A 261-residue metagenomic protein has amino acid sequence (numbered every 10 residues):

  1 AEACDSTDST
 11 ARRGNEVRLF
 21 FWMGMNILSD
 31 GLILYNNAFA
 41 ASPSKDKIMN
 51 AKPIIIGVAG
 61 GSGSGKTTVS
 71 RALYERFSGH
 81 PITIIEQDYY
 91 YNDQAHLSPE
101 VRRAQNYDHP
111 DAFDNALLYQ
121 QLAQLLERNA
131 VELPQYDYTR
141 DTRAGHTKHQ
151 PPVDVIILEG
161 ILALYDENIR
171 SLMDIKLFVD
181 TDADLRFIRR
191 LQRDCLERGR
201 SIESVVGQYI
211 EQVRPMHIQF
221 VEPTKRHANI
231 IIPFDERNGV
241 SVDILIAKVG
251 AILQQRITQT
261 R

Functional and structural regions predicted by a protein language model:
S62: The conserved Walker
K66: Conserved lysine of the Walker
H80-A95: Short beta-strand-centered segment that lines the nucleotide-binding/catalytic pocket of NTP-utilizing
L97-Y138: Conserved nucleotide-sensing/catalytic segment adjacent to the nucleotide-binding pocket in NTP-handling enzymes
A144-R198: ATP-dependent NMP and nucleoside kinases share a basic, alpha-helical "lid"
P151, R214-R261: NTP-dependent small-molecule kinase module
